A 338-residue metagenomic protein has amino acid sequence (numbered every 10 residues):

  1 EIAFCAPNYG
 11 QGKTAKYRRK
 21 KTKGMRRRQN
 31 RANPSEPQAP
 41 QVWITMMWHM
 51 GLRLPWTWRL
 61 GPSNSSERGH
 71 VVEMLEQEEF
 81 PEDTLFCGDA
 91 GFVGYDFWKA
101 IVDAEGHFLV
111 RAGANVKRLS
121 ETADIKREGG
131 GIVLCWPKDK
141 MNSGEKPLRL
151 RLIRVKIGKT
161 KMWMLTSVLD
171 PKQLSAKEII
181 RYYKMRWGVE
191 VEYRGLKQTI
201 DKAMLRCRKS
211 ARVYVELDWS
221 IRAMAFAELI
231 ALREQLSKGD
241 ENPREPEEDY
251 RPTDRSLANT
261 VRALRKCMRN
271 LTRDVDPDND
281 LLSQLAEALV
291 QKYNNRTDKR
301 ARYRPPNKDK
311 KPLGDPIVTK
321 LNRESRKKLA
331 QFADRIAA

Functional and structural regions predicted by a protein language model:
E1-C5: Two-metal-ion RNase H-like nuclease active-site motif
P7-G10, Y17-A338: Single, function-defining residue in the core of a domain
